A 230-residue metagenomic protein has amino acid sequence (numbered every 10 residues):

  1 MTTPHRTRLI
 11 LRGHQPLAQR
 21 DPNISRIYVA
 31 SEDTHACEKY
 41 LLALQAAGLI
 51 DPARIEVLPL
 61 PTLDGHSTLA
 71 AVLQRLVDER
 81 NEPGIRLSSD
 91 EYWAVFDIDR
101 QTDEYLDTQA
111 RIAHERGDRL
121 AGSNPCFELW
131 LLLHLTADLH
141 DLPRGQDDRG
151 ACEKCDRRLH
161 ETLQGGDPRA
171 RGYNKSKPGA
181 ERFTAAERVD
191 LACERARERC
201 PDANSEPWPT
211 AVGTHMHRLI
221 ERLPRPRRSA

Functional and structural regions predicted by a protein language model:
M1-R8, R12-R26, E38, L42-P59 (+2 more regions): C-terminal accessory helical subdomains adjacent to catalytic cores in phosphodiester- and nucleotide-handling enzymes
E32-T34: Helix N-cap/beta->alpha junction signal
A53-V72: Acidic/glycine-enriched edge-of-secondary-structure segments
A71-R80: Glycine-rich, highly charged phosphate/nucleotide-binding loops
